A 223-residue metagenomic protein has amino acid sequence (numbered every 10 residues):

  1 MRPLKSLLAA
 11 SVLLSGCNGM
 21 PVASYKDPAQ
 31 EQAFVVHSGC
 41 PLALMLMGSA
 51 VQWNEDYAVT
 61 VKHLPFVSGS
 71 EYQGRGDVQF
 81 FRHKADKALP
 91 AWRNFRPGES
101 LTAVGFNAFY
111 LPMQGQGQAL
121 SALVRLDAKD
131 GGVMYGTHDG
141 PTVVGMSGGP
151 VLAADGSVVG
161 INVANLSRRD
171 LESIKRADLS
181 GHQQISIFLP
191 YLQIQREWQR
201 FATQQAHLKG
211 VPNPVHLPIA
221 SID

Functional and structural regions predicted by a protein language model:
R2-A10: Sec-dependent signal peptide recognition, specifically the positively charged N-region followed immediately by
L14-G16: C-terminal motif of bacterial Sec signal peptides marking the signal peptidase cleavage site
G19-Y25, D86-L89, V163-D223: C-terminal cap/linker of serine protease catalytic domains
Q30-V61, V67-Q73, G148: A conserved glycine-rich beta-strand in the N-terminal activation segment of trypsin-fold
D56, T60, F81, G98 (+4 more regions): Terminal peptide-recognition signature
F66-A91: Mid-chain, structured segments of secreted extracytoplasmic proteins
A88-S147, N162-I174: Flexible, gly/ser-rich surface segments that form the specificity/activation loops bordering the active-site cleft
